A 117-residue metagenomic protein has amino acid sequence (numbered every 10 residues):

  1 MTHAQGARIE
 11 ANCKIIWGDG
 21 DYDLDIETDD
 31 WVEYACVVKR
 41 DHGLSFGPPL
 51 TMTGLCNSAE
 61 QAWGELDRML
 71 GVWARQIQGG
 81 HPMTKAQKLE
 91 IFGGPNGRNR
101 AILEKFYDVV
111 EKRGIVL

Functional and structural regions predicted by a protein language model:
M1-F46, A86, G94, R98: N-terminal segment of the canonical double-stranded RNA-binding domain
A7, G20, D30, N57 (+3 more regions): Exposed, low-complexity/repetitive linear segments and helix-based recognition motifs, biased toward charged/polar
L44-G64: A short, exposed loop/beta-hairpin motif centered on an aromatic-Gly-Thr core
G47-T51, A74-G79: Intrinsically disordered, low-complexity regions enriched in proline, serine, glycine and charged residues
N57-Q78: A short, charged, amphipathic alpha-helix used as a generic interaction element across diverse proteins
Q76-L117: Intrinsically disordered, low-complexity charged/polar segments
